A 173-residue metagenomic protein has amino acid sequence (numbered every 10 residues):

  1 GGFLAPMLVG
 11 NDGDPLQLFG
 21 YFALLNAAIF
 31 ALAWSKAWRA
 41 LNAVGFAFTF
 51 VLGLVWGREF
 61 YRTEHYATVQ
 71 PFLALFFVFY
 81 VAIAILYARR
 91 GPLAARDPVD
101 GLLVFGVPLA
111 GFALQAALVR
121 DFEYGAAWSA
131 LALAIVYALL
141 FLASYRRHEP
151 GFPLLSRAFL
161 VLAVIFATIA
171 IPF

Functional and structural regions predicted by a protein language model:
G1-V161, I165-F173: Extended, compositionally biased regions that are outside compact catalytic cores
